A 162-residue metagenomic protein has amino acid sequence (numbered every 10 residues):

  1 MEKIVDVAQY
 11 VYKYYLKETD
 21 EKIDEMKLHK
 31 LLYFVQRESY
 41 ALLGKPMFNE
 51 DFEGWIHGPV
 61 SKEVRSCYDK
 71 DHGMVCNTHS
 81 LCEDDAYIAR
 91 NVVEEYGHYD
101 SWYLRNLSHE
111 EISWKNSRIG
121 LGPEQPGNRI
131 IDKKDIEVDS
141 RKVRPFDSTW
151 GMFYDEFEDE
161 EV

Functional and structural regions predicted by a protein language model:
M1-V162: Domain-edge interaction signal
